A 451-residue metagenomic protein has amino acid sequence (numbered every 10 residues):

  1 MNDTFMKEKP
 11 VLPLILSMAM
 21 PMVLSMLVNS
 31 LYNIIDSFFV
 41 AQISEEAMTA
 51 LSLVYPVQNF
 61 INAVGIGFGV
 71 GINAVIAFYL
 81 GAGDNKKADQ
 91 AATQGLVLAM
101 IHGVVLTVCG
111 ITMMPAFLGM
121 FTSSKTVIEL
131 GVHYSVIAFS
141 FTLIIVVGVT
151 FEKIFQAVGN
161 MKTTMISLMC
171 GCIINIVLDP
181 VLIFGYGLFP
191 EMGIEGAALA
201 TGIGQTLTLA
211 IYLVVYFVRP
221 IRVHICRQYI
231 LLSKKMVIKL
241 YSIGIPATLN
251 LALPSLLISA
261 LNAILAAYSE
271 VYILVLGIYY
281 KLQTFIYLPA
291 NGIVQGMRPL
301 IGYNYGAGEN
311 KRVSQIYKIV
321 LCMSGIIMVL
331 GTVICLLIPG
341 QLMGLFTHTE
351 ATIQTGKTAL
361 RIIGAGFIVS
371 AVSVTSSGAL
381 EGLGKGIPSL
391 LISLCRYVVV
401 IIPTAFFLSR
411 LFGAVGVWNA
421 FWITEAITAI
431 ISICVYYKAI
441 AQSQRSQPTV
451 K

Functional and structural regions predicted by a protein language model:
M1-A19, I76-L143, F189-I245, I301-G366 (+1 more regions): Short alpha-helical transmembrane segments in multi-pass integral membrane proteins
E8, L12-L31, I35, V57-V64 (+6 more regions): Residue-level signal for short hydrophobic patches within transmembrane helices of multi-pass membrane transporters
S17-D36, I137, G171, G204-T208 (+4 more regions): Transmembrane helical elements of multi-pass membrane transporters/channels
M22, M26, F38, A74 (+16 more regions): Transmembrane alpha-helix boundary and packing residues in multipass membrane permease domains and related
L27, L31-T49, L118-K125, V181-M192 (+4 more regions): Helix-terminus/linker motif at the lipid-water interface of multi-pass membrane proteins
M48-V108, I145-G159, T163-T164, N262 (+3 more regions): Small-residue-rich hydrophobic transmembrane alpha-helices
F60-A63, T107, N175-P180, L209-L213 (+4 more regions): Hydrophobic transmembrane alpha-helices of multi-pass small-molecule transporters
G69, N73, A138-Q156, T164-C172 (+5 more regions): Short runs within selected transmembrane alpha-helices of multi-pass transporters and secretion channels
